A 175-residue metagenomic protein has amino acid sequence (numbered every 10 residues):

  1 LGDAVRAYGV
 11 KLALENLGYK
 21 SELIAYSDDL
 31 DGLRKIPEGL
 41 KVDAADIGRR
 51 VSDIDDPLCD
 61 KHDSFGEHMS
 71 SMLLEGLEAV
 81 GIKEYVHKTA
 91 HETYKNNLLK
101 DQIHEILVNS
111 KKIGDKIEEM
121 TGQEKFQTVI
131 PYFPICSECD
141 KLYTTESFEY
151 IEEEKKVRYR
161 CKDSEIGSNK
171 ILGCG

Functional and structural regions predicted by a protein language model:
L1-G114: N-terminal Rossmann-like or analogous alpha/beta NTP/dinucleotide-binding catalytic cores that position adenine
K83-G175: Active-site cores that bind ATP or allylic diphosphates and position pyrophosphate for catalysis
